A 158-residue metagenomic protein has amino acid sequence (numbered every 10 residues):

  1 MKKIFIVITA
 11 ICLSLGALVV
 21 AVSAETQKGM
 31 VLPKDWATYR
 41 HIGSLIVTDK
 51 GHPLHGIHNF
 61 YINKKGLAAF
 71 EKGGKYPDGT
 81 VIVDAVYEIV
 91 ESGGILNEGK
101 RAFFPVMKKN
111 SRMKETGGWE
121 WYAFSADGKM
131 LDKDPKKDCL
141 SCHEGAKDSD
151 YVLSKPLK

Functional and structural regions predicted by a protein language model:
M1-I4: Positively charged n-region of N-terminal signal peptides that target proteins for export
I8-A17: Bacterial N-terminal signal peptides
L18-E25: Sec/Tat signal peptide C-region and signal peptidase I cleavage site
E25-G56, A68-K158: Sequence context surrounding c-type heme c attachment/ligation sites in exported
